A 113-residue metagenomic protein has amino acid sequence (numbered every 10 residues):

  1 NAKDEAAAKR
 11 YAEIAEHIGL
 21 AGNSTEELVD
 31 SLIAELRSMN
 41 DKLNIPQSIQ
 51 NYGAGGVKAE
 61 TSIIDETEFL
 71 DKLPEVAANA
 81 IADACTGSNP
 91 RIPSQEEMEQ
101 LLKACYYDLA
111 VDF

Functional and structural regions predicted by a protein language model:
N1-K3: Active-site-proximal catalytic alpha-helix in oxidoreductases
E5-F113: C-terminal charged capping/lid subdomain of soluble metabolic enzymes
